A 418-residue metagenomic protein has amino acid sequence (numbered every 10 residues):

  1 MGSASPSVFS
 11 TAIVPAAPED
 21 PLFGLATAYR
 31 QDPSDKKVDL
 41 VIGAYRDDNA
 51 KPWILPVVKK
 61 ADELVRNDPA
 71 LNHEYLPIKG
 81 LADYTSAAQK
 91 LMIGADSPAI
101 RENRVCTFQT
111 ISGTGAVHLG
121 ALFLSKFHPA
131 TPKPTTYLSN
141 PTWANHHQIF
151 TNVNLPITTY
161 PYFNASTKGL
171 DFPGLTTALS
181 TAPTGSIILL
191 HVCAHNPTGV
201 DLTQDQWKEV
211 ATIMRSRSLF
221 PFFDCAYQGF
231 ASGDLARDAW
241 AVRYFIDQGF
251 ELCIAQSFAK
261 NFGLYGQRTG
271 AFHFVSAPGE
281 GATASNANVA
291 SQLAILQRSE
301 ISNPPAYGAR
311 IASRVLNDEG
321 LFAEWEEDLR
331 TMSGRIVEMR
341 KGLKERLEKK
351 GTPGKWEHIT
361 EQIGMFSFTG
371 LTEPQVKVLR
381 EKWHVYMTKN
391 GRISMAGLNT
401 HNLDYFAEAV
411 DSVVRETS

Functional and structural regions predicted by a protein language model:
G2-G80, A87, S299, N303-P305 (+1 more regions): N-terminal "arm"/small-domain region of PLP-dependent enzymes with the aminotransferase-like
L40, I157, P221, L252 (+1 more regions): Hydrophobic beta-strand scaffold residues
L64-R66, A70-S218, Q228-F230, A236-R243 (+3 more regions): Conserved core of the PLP fold type I
N103-R104, H358-G364, T388-G391: Short Gly/Ser/Thr- and Asp/Glu-enriched loop/turn motifs at secondary-structure junctions
A239-N288: Active-site PLP attachment segment
A290-A309, V315-K344: Structural signature of PLP-dependent enzymes
E324-K382: Conserved PLP-binding catalytic core of the aspartate aminotransferase-like
